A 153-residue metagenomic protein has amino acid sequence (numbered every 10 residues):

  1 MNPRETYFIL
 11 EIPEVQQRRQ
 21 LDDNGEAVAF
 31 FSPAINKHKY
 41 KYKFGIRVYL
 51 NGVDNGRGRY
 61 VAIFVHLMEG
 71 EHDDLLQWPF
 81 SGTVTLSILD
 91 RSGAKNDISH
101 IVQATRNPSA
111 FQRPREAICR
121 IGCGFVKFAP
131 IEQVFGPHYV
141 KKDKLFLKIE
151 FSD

Functional and structural regions predicted by a protein language model:
M1-D153: Protein/peptide-recognition domains central to ubiquitin and immune signaling
